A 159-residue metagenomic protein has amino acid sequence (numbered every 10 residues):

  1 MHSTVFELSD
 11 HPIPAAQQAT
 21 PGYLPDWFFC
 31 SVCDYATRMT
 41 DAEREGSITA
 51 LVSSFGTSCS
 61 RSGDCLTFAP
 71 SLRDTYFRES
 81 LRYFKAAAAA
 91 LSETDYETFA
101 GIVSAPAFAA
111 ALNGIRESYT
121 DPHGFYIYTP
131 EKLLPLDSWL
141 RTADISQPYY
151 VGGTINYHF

Functional and structural regions predicted by a protein language model:
M1, E117-F159: Acidic, proline/glycine-rich low-complexity IDRs
M1-Y35, P148-F159: Short, extreme N-terminal segment that most often corresponds to the first beta-strand
F6, D10-P12, L72, S80 (+1 more regions): General structural signal for secondary-structure boundaries
S9, V52, S92, N113 (+2 more regions): Compositionally biased amphipathic helical and low-complexity segments enriched in hydrophobic
H11-I13, T20, L24, A105 (+4 more regions): Intrinsic-disorder/low-complexity coil detector
A15-Q18, A110, T142: Residue-level detector of intrinsically disordered, flexible termini and proteolytic processing junctions
Q18-T20, G46, A90, F99 (+2 more regions): Residue-level signal for the start and early helices of compact helical domains
D26-F125: Low-complexity, serine/threonine/proline-enriched polar segments
